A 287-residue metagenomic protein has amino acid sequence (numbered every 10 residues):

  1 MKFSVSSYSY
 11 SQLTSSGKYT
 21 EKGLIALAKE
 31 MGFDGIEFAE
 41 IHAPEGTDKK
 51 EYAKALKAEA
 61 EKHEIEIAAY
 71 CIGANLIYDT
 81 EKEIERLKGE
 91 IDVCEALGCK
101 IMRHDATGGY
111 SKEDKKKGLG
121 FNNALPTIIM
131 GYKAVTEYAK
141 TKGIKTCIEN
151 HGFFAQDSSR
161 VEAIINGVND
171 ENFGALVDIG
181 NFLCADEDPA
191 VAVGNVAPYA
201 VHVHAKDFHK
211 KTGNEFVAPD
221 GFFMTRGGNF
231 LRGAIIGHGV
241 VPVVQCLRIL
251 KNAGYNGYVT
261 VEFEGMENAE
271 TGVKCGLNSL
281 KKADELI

Functional and structural regions predicted by a protein language model:
M1-Q12, E66-A74, G109-K115: N-terminal small/glycine-rich loop or linker at the start of catalytic domains across soluble metabolic enzymes
V5, A28, I36, A60 (+6 more regions): Conserved, mostly hydrophobic/aromatic
S6-T20, G73-I84, G118-L125, I235-G237: Active-site mouth loops of central-metabolism enzymes
Y8-Y10, A39-I41, I72-N75, T107-G109 (+4 more regions): Active-site beta-loop-alpha junctions enriched in small/polar residues
T20-A39, L97-G98: Catalytic domains of carbohydrate-active enzymes, especially glycoside hydrolases
A26, K54, E59-E66, Y78-A175 (+2 more regions): Active-site acidic/histidine proton-transfer and metal-coordination neighborhood in alpha/beta enzyme cores
G35-I36, Y70, M130-V240, V244: Acidic/histidine-rich catalytic cores of soluble enzymes
E270-I287: C-terminal helical cap(s) of enzyme catalytic domains, especially alpha/beta-barrels
